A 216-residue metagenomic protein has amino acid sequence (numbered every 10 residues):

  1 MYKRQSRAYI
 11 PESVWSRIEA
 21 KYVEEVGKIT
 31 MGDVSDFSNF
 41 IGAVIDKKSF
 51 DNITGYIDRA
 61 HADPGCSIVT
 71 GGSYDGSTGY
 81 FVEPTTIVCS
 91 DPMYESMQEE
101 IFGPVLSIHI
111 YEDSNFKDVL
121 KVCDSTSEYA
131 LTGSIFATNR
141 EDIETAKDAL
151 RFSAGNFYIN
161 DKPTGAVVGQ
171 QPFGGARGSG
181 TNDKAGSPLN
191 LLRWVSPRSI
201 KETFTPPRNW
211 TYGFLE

Functional and structural regions predicted by a protein language model:
K3-R7, V23-G55, S73-F81, E95-G103 (+1 more regions): Flexible, acidic loop-helix segments that line cofactor/substrate-binding pockets
R7-V14, T86, S179: Short beta-strand and adjoining strand-loop segment in the mid-core of the Rossmann-like NAD(P)-dependent dehydrogenase
I10-K28, L192, S196-S199: Conserved core segment of the aminotransferase class I/II
P11, Y22, A60, P104 (+1 more regions): Residue-level signal for inorganic ion chemistry
T30-V34, Y74, F81-E216: Conserved C-terminal structural/oligomerization subdomain of aldehyde/semialdehyde dehydrogenase
G55-G65: Basic phosphate/pyrophosphate-binding loop/patch that engages nucleotide-derived ligands
P64-S73: Short secondary-structure junctions
